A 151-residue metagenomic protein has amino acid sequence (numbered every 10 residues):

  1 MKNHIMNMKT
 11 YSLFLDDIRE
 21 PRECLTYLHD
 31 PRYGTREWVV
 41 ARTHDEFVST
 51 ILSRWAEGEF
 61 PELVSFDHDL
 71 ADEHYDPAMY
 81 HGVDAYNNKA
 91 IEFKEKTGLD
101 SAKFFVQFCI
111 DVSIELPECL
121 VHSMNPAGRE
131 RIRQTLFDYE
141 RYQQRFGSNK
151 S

Functional and structural regions predicted by a protein language model:
M1-S151: Catalytic phosphate/metal-binding cores of nucleic-acid and nucleotide-processing enzymes, i.e., regions that mediate
